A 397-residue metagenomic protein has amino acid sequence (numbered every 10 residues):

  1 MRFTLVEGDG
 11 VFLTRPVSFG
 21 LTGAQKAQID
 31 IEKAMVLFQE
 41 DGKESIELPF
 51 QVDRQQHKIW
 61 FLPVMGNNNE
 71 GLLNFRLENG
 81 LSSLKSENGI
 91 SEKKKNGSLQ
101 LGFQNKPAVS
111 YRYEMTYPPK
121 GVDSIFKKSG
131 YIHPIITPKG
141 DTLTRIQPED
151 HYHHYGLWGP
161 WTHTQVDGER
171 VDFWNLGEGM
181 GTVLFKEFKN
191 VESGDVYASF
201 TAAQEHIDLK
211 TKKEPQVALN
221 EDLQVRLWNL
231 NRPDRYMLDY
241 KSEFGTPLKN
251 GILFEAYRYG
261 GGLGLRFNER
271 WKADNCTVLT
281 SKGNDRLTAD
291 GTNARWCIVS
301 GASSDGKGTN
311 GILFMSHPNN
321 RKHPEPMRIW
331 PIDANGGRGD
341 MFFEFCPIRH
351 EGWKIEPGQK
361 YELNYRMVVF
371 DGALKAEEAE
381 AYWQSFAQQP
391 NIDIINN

Functional and structural regions predicted by a protein language model:
M1-G89, Y111-A202: Alpha-mannosidase-like glycoside hydrolase catalytic domains involved in N-glycan trimming, generalizing to other
G23-Q56, G66, Y259-G262, R270-R349: Trp/Gly-enriched beta-strand surface patches
D53, L62-M65, M315-N397: Beta-strand-rich recognition/accessory modules
K58-L62, F185-F188, D222-L227, P347-E351: Short structured motifs
E70-L81, N105, Q204, Y240 (+1 more regions): Short, hydrophobic/aromatic-enriched beta-strand segments in well-ordered soluble domains
N88-K95, E192-S193, A202-Y257: Acidic, contiguous internal or C-terminal segments within carbohydrate-active enzymes that form a structured patch used
A108-K127, Y131-P134, N231-L279: Acidic (Asp/Glu-rich), glycine- and aromatic
K186-D195, N231-P233, P347-Y361: Exposed beta-sheet edge/beta-hairpin loop segments within beta-rich domains
